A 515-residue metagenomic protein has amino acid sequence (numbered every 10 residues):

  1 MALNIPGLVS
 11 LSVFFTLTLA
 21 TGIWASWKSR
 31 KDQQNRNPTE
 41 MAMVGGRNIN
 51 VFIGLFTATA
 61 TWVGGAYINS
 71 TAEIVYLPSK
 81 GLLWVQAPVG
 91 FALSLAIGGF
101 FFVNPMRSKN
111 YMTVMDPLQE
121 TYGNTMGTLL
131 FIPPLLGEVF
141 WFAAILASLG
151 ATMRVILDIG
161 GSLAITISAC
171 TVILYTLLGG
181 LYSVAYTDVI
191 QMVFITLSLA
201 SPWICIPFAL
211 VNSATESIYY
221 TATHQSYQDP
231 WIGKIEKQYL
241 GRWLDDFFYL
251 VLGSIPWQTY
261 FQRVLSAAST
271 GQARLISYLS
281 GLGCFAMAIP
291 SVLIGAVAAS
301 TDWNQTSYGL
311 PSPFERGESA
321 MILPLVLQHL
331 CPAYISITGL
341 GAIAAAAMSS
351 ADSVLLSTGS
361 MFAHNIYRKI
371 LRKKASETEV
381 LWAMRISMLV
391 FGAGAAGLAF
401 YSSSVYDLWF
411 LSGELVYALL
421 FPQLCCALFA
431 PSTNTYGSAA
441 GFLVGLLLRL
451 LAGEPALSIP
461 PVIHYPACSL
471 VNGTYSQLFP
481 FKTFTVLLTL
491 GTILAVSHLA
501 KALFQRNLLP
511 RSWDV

Functional and structural regions predicted by a protein language model:
M1-V515: Membrane-embedded helix-loop-helix hairpins and adjacent transmembrane boundary segments in multi-pass transporters
